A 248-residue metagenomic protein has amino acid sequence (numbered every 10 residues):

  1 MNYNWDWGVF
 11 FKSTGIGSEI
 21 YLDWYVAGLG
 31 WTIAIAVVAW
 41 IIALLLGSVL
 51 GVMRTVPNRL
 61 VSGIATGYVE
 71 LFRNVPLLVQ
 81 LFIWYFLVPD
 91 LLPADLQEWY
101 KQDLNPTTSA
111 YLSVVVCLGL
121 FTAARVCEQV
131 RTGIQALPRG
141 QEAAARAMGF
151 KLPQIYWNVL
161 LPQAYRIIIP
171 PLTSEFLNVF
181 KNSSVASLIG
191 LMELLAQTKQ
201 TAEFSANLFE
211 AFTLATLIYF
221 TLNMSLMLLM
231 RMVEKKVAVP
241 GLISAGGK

Functional and structural regions predicted by a protein language model:
M1-K248: Transmembrane alpha-helices and adjacent helix-loop boundaries
